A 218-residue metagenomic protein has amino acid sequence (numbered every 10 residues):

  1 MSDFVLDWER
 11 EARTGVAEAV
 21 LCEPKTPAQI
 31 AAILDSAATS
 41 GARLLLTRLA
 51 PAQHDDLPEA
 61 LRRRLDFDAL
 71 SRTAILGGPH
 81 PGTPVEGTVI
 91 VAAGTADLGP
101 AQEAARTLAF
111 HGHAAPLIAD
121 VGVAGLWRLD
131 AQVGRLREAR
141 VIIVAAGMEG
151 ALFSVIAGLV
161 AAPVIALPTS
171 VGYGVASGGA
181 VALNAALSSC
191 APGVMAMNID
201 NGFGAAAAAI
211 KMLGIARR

Functional and structural regions predicted by a protein language model:
M1-D66: Long amphipathic alpha-helical segments
A28-I30, D97-Q102, L126-W127, A146-I156 (+2 more regions): Short glycine/serine/threonine-rich phosphate/pyrophosphate-binding segments that cradle anionic phosphate groups
A60-L61, L159-V160, C190-P192: Short, structured coil segments at secondary-structure junctions
T73-I75, A114-R135, A180-V181, M197: Glycine-rich oxoanion-binding loops at beta->alpha junctions
P84-W127: Glycine-rich phosphate/diphosphate-binding loop of Rossmann-like nucleotide-binding domains
A92, R137, V171-R218: C-terminal binding/interaction regions
A131-T169: Glycine-rich phosphate-binding loop
